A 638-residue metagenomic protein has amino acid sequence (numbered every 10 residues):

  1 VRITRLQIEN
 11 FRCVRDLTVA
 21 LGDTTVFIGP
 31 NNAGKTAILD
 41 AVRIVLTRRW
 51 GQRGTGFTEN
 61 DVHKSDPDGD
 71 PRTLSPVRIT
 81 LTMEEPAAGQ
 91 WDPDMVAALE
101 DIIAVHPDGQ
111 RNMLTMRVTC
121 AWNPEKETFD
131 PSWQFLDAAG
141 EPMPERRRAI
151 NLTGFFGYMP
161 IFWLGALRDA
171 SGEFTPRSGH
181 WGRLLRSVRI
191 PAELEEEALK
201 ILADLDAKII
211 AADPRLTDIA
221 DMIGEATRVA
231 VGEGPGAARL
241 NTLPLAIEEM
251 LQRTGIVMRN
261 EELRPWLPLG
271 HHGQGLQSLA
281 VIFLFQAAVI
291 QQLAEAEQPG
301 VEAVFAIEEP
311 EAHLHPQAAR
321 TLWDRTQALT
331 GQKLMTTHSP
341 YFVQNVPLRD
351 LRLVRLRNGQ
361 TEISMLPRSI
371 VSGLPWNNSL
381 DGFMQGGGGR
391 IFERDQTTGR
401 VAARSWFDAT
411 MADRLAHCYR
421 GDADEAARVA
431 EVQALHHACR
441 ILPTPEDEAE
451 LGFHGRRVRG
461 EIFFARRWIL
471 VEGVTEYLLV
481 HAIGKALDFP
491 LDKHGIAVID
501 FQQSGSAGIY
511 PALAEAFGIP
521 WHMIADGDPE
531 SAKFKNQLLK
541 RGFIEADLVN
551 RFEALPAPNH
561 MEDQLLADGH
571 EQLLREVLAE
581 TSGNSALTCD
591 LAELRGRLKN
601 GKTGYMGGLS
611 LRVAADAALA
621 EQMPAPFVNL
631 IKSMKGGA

Functional and structural regions predicted by a protein language model:
V1-D101: Nucleic acid-processing catalytic cores of prokaryotic defense/repair systems
V1-T47, R259-P445, A449-V458, N536 (+2 more regions): Switch/communication elements of ASCE P-loop NTPase nucleotide-binding domains
D23, L81-E85, C120, G165-R168 (+3 more regions): Flexible glycine-/small-residue-rich
I44, M83-G89, W122-K126, R168-S171 (+7 more regions): Conserved nucleotide-binding/hydrolysis micro-motifs of P-loop NTPases
W50-L74, E84-A203, W266, P443-E446 (+1 more regions): Glycine-rich phosphate-binding loops of NTPases
S75-I79, N112-M116, G157-I161, E302 (+5 more regions): Short glycine-/polar-rich loops that comprise or flank the Walker A/P-loop and associated switch/sensor motifs
G172-G179, R183-I307: Extended helical coiled-coil dimerization/tether regions that scaffold and oligomerize large DNA-maintenance assemblies
R357-A638: Acidic, divalent-metal-binding catalytic cores of TOPRIM and closely related two-metal-ion phosphodiester/pyrophosphate
